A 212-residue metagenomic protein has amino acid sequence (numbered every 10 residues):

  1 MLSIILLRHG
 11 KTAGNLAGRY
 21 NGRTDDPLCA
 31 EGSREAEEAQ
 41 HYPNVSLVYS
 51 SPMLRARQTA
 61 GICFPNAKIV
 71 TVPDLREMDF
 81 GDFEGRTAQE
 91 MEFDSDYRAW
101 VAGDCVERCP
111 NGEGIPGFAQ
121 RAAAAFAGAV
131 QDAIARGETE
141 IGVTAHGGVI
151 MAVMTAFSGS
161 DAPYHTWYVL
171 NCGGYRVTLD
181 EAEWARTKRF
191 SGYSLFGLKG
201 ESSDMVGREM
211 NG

Functional and structural regions predicted by a protein language model:
L2-A67, N111-E113: Active-site-proximal alpha-helix that buttresses catalytic centers in soluble enzyme cores
I4, G137-G147: Generic beta-sheet signal
T12, V149-I150: Short active-site segment of divalent metal-dependent hydrolases/proteases that encodes the spacing between
Y42-N44, A129-T139: Glycine-rich phosphate-binding loop signature in dinucleotide/nucleotide-binding domains
P43-D74, A99, T155, T178-G212: Conserved histidine-centered catalytic loops in small-molecule metabolism enzymes
S50-S51, Q120, T144-A145: Short beta-strand scaffold positions
C63-A123, M210: Phosphate-handling substructures
S158-R186: Domain-level recognition of soluble alpha/beta enzyme cores, biased toward histidine phosphatases/phosphomutases
